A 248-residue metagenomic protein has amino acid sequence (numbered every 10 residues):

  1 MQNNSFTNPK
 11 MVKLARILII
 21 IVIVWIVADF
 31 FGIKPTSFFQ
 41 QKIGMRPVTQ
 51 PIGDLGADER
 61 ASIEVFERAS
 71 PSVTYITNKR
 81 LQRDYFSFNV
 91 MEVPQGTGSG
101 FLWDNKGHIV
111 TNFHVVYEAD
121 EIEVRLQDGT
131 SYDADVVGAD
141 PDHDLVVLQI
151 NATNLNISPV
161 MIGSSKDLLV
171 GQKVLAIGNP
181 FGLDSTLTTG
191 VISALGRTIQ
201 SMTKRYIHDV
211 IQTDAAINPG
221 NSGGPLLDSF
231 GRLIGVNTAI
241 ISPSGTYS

Functional and structural regions predicted by a protein language model:
M1-M11: N-terminal Lys/Arg-rich, disordered targeting/topogenic segments
P9-I19, W25-S248: Serine-dependent protease modules
